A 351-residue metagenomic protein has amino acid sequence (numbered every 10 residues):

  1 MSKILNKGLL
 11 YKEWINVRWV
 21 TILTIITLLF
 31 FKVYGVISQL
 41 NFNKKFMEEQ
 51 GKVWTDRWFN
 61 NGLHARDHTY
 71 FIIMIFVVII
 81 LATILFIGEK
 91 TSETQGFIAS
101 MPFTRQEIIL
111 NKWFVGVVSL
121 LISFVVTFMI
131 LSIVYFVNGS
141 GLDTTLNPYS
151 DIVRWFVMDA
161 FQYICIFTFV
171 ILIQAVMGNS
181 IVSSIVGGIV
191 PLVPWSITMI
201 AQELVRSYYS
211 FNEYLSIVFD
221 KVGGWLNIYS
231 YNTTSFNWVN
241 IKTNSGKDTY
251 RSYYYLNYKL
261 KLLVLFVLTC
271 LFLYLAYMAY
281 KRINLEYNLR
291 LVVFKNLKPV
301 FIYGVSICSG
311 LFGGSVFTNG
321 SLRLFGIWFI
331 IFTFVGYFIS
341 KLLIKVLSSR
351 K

Functional and structural regions predicted by a protein language model:
M1-L28: Aromatic- and glycine-rich beta-strand/loop motifs that create alpha-glucan
L28-F31, I302-S315: Canonical alpha-helical transmembrane segments of integral membrane proteins
L28-N41, V125-S132: Alpha-helical transmembrane segments of multi-pass membrane proteins
Q39-G62, P194-N296, C308-K351: Terminal transmembrane helical anchor/hairpin motif
W54-D67, V115-G187, L192-T198, Q202-E203: Secretory targeting signals
A65-T94: Long, hydrophobic alpha-helical segments
L85-V118: Helix-loop-helix units of permease transmembrane domains in multi-pass membrane transporters, especially ABC
